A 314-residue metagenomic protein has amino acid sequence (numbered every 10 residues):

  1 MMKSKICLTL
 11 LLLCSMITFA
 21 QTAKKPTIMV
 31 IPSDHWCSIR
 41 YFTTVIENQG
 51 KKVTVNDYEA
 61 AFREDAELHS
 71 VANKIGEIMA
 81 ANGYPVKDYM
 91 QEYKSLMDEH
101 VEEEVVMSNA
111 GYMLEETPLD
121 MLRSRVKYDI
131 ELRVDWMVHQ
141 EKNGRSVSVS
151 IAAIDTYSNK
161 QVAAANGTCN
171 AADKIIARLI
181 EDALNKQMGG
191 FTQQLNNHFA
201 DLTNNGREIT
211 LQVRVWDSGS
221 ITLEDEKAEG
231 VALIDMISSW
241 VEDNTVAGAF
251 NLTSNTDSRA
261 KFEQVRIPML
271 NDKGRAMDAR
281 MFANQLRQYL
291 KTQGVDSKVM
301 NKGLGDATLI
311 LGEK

Functional and structural regions predicted by a protein language model:
M1-A23: Bacterial Sec-dependent N-terminal signal peptides
Q21-F42, K160-A249, L290: C-terminal/domain-edge helix-coil "capping" segments
A23-K25, A66, S70, K74 (+5 more regions): Extracytoplasmic
S33-W36, Q91-E92, M137, A152 (+4 more regions): Solvent-exposed coil/turn segments that connect beta secondary-structure elements in extracytoplasmic/periplasmic
F42-E131, V231-L270, R275-K291: N-terminal segment of the mature soluble domain
K87, N197-G206, A247-K261, V295-G305: Short glycine-rich, low-complexity/disordered patches
K127-D173, T308-K314: Amphipathic beta-strand/beta-sheet edge segments enriched in Tyr/Trp
Q285-K314: C-terminal basic regulatory modules in eukaryotic proteins
